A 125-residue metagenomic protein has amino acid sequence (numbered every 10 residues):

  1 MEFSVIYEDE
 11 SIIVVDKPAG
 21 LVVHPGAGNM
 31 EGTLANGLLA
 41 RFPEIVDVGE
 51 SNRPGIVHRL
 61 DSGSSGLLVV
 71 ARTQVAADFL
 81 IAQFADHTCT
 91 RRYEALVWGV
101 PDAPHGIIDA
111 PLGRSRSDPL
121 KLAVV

Functional and structural regions predicted by a protein language model:
M1-V125: RNA pseudouridine synthases
